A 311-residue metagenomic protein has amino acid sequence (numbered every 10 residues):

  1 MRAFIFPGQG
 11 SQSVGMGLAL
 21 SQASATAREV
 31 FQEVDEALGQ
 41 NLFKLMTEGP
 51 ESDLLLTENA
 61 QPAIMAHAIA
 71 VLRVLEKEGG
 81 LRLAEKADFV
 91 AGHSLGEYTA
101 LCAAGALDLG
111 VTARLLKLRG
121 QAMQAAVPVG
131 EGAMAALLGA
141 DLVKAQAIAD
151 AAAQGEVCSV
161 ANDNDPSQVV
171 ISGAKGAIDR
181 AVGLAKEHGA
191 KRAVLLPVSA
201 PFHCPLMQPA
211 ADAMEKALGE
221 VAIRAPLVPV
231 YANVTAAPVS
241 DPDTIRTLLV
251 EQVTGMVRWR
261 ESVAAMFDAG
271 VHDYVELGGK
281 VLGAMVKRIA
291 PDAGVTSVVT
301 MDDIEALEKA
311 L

Functional and structural regions predicted by a protein language model:
M1-A145, D273-V275, G279-E305: FabD-like malonyl-/acyl-CoA
Q9-Q12, L38, A84, A103-G255 (+1 more regions): Alpha/beta catalytic cores of group-transfer enzymes, especially the acyltransferase/condensing modules of polyketide
S94, A222, G270: Conserved functional loop/turn residues at catalytic and ligand-binding sites
A152, A306-L311: Short amphipathic alpha-helix with an adjacent loop that forms part of the alpha/beta core around
K186, F267-D268: Non-catalytic positions within long, well-ordered alpha-helices that form the structural scaffold/packing of enzyme
L196-V198, F267, V299: Short glycine-rich catalytic loops that host catalytic nucleophiles or stabilize transition states across multiple
R258-A265: A short, well-structured juxtamembrane/interface segment
